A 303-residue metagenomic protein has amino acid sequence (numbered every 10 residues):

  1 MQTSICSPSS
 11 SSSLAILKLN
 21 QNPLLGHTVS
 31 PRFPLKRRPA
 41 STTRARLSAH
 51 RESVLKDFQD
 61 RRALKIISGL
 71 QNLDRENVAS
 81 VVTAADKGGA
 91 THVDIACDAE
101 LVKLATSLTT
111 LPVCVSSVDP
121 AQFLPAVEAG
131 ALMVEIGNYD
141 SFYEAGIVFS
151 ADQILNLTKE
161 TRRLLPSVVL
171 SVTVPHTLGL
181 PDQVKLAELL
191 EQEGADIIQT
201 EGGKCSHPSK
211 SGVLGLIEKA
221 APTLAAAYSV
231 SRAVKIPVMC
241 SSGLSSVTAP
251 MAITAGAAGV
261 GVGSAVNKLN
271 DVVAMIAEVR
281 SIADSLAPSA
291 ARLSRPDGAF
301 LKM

Functional and structural regions predicted by a protein language model:
Q2-S7, N20-S41, R46-C240, L244-M303: Alpha/beta enzyme core
P8-L17: Short N-terminal leader segment in a subset of presequences, especially plant chloroplast and some mitochondrial
